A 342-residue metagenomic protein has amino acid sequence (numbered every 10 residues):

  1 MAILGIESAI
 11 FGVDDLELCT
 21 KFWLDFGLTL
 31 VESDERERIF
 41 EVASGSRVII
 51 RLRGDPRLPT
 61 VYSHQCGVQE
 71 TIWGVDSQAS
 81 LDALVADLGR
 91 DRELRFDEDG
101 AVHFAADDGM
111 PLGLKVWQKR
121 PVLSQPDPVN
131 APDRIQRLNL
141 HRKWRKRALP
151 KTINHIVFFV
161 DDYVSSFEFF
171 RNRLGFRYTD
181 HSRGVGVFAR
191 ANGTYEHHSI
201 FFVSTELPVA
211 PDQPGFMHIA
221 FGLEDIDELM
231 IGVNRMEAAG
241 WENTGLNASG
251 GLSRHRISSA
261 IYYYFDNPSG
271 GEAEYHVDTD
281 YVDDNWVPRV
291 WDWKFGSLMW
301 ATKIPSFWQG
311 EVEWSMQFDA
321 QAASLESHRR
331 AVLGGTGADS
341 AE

Functional and structural regions predicted by a protein language model:
M1-D34, V42-D99, F104-N154, F158-R183 (+3 more regions): Glyoxalase I/VOC metalloenzyme domain signal
G186-R190, S253-Y262: Beta-rich nucleic-acid/ligand-interaction surfaces
